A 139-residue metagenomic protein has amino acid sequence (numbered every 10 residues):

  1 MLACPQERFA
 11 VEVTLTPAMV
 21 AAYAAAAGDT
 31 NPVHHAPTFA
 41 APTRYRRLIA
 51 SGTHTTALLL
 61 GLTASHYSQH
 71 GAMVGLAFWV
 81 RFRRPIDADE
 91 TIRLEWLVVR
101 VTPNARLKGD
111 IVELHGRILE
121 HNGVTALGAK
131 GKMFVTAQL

Functional and structural regions predicted by a protein language model:
M1-A50, A137: Catalytic strand-loop segment that frames the active site of acyl-thioester-processing enzymes
M1-R8, P85-L139: HotDog/MaoC-like acyl-thioester-processing domains
E12-T14, R81, K132-F134: Generic structural detector for well-ordered beta-strands
A18, A22, T30, A40-P42 (+6 more regions): A broad, structure-centric signal for solvent-exposed, well-ordered loop/edge residues that line or flank functional
V33-H34, M73-V74, W79-R81, I111-V112 (+1 more regions): Short, intrinsically disordered/low-complexity patches at protein termini and at juxtamembrane boundaries
T43-A50, T56-R100: Hydrophobic beta-strand-centered segment that forms part of the acyl-chain substrate-binding groove
